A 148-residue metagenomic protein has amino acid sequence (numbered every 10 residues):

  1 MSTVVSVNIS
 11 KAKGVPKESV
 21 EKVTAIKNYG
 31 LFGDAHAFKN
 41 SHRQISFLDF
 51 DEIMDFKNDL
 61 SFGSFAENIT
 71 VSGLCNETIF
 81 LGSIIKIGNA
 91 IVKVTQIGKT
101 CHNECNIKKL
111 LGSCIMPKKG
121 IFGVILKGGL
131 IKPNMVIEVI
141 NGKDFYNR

Functional and structural regions predicted by a protein language model:
M1-R148: Metal-cofactor-dependent catalytic cores
